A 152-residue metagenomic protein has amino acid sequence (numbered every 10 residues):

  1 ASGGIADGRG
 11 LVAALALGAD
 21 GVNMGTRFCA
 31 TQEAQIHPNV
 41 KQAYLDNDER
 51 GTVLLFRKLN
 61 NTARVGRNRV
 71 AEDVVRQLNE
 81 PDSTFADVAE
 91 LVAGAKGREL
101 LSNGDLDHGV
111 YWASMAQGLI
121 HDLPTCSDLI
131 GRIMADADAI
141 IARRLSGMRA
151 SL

Functional and structural regions predicted by a protein language model:
A1-S2: Short beta-strand/loop segments at the ligand-binding rim of alpha/beta enzyme cores
A6-L152: Conserved active-site-proximal phosphate/metal-binding subdomains
